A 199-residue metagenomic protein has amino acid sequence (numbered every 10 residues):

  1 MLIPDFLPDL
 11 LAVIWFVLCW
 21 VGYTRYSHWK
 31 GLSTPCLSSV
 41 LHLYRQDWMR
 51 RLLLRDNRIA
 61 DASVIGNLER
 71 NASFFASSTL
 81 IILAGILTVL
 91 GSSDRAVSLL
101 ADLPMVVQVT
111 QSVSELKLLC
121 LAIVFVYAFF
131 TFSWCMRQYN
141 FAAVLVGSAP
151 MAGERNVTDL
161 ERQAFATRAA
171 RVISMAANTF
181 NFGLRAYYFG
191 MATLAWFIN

Functional and structural regions predicted by a protein language model:
M1-L2, I82-V107, W196-I198: Juxtamembrane "helix exit" motif at the C-terminal ends of alpha-helical transmembrane segments in multi-pass membrane
I3-I14, M105-L121, I198: Hydrophobic alpha-helical transmembrane segments
D9-L37, F75-L87, L118-F141: Hydrophobic alpha-helical membrane-embedded segments
S27-I65: Membrane-interface amphipathic/juxtamembrane segments adjacent to transmembrane helices
R51-A62, V144-M175: Solvent-exposed, non-transmembrane helices and loops of integral membrane proteins
S63-V89, S114, L118, M175-I198: Transmembrane alpha-helical segments and their cytosolic interface motifs in multi-pass membrane proteins
L90-L103, Q138-N156: Cytoplasmic juxtamembrane regions at transmembrane-helix boundaries
D94-L116, T131, C135-Q138: Helix-termination/interfacial motifs at the ends of transmembrane alpha-helices
